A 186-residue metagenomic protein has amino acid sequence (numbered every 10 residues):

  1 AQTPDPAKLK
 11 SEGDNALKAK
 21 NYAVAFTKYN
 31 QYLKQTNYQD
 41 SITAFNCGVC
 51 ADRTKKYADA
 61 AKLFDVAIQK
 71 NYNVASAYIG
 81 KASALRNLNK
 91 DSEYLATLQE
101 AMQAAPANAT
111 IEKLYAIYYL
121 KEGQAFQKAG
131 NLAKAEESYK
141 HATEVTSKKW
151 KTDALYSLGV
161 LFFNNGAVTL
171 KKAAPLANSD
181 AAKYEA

Functional and structural regions predicted by a protein language model:
A7, S41-I42, S76, T110 (+2 more regions): Start-of-helix register in tetratricopeptide repeats
K18-A19, C50-T54, N87-L88, K121 (+4 more regions): Register position in tetratricopeptide repeats
Y32-L33, V66-A67, E100-A101, A142: Canonical positions in the second alpha-helix
N37-Y38, Y72, P106, S147-K149: Short coil turns that delineate tetratricopeptide repeat
I42-V49, G80, L114, K121 (+2 more regions): Canonical tetratricopeptide repeat
N164-A186: Short coil/linker segments at helix-helix boundaries
